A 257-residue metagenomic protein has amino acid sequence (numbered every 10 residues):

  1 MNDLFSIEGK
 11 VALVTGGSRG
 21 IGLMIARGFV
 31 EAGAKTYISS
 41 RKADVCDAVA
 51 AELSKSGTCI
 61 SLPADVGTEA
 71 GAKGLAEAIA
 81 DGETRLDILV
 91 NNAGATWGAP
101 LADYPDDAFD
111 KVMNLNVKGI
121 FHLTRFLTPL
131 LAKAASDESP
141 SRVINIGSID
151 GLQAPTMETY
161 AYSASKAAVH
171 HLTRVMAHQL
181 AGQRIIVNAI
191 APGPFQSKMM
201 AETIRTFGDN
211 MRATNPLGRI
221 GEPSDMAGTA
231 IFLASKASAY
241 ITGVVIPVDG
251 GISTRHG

Functional and structural regions predicted by a protein language model:
N2-L4, Q153, I231, T242-G257: Short C-terminal tail/terminal secondary-structure segment of NAD(P)H-dependent dehydrogenase/reductase domains
V11, S18-R19: Conserved glycine-rich cofactor-binding loop
P100-L101, P105-M113, M211: Substrate-binding pocket helix/loop in short-chain dehydrogenase/reductase
T124, S165, T173: Active-site helix of classical SDR
P129, H178-Q179, A239: Alpha-helical segment proximal to the catalytic Tyr-Lys
S148: Residue(s) in the substrate-gating loop at a strand-loop-helix junction that position the organic substrate next
A181, I186, I241-G243: Short, small/polar-rich loop/turn modules that mediate ligand/substrate recognition or access, typified
